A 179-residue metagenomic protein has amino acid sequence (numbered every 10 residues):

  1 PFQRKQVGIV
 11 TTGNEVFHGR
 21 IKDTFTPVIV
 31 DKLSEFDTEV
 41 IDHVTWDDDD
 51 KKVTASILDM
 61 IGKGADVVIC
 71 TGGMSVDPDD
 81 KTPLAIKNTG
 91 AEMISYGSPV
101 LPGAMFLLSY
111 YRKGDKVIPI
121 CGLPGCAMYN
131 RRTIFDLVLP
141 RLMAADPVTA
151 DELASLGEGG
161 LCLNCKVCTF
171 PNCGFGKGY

Functional and structural regions predicted by a protein language model:
P1-D48, K52: Glycine-rich phosphate/diphosphate-binding loop of Rossmann-like nucleotide-binding domains
N14, I41-N172, G176: Short glycine/threonine-rich loop/turn motifs
